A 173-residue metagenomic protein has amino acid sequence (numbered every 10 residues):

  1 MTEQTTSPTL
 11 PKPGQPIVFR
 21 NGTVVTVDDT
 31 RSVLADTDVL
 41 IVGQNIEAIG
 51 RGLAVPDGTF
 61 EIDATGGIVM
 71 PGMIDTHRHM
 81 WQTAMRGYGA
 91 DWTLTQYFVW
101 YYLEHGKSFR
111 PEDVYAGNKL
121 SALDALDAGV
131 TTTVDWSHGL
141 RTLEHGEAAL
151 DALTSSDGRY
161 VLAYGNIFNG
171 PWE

Functional and structural regions predicted by a protein language model:
T2-V18, V24-M70: Histidine-rich, glycine-flanked metal-binding segment
Q15-R20, V55-Q96, K119, L123-D127: Replace "His-x-His-based motif
V27, H79, H138: Flexible loop residues that form catalytic and substrate-binding hotspots at small-molecule/glycan-binding clefts
V27, I49, T83-A84, Y97: Residues that scaffold the ATP/ADP-binding catalytic core of kinase and kinase-like folds
D28, M70, Q82-R86, T142 (+1 more regions): Active-site-proximal flexible loops/turns
V33, Y88-D91, E147-L150: Short, glycine/charged-enriched secondary-structure capping and boundary segments
V99-F109: Short glycine/proline- and acidic residue-enriched helix-loop micro-motifs that form flexible lids or anion-recognition
S108-E173: Active-site loop-helix segments enriched in His/Asp/Glu that coordinate and activate a nucleophilic water at divalent
